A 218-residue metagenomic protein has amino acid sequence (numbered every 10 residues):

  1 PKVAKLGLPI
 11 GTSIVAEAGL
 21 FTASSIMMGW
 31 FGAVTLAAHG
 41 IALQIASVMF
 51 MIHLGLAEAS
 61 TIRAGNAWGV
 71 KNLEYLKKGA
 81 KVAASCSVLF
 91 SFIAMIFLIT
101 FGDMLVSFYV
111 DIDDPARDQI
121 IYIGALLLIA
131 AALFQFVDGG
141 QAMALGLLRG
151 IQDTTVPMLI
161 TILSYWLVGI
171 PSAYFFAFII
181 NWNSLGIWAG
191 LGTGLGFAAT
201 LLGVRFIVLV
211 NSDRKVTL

Functional and structural regions predicted by a protein language model:
P1-A23, V48, I52, L56 (+3 more regions): Hydrophobic faces of transmembrane alpha-helices in multi-pass small-molecule transporters and flippases across diverse
P1-L8, A64-L133, A177-L218: Short alpha-helical transmembrane segments in multi-pass integral membrane proteins
I10, I14, T22, I26 (+6 more regions): Transmembrane alpha-helix boundary and packing residues in multipass membrane permease domains and related
I10-T22, I26, L54, C86-I99 (+2 more regions): Hydrophobic alpha-helical transmembrane segments in multi-pass membrane proteins
V15-Q44, V48, N66, V106-P115 (+1 more regions): Helix-terminus/linker motif at the lipid-water interface of multi-pass membrane proteins
G32, D153-T154, N183: Short loop-to-helix capping motifs
A38-G102, D138-P157: Small-residue-rich hydrophobic transmembrane alpha-helices
A57, A131-G150, V156-V168, S172 (+1 more regions): Short runs within selected transmembrane alpha-helices of multi-pass transporters and secretion channels
